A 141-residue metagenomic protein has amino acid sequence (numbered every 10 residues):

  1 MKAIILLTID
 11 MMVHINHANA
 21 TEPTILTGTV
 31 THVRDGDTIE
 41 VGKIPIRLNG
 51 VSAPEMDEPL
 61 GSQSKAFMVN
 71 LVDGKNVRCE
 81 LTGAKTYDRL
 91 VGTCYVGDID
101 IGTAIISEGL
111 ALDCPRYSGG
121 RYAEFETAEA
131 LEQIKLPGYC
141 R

Functional and structural regions predicted by a protein language model:
M1-L7: Sec-dependent signal peptide recognition, specifically the positively charged N-region followed immediately by
K2, M12-R141: Small beta-barrel nucleic-acid-binding modules, primarily SNase/OB-fold domains and secondarily Tudor-like barrels
